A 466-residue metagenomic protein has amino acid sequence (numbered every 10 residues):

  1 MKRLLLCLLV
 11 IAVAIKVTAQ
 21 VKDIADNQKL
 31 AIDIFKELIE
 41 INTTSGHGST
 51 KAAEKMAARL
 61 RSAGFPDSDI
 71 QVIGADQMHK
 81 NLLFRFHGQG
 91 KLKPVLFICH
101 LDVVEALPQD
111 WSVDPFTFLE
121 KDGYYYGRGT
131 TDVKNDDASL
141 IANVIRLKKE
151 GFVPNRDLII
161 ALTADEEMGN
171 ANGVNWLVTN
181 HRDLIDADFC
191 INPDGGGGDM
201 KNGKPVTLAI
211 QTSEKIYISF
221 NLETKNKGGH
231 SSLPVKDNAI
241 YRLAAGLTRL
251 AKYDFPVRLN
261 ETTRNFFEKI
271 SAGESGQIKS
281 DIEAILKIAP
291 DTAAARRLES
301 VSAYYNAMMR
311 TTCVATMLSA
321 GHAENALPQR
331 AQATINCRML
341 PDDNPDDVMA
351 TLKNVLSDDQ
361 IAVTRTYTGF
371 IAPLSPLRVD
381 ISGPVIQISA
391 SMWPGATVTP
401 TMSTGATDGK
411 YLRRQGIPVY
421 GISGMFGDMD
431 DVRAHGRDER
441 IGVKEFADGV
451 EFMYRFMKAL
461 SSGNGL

Functional and structural regions predicted by a protein language model:
M1-K22: Bacterial Sec-dependent N-terminal signal peptides
Q20-R128, D137, K149-R156, I335: Acidic/His- and Gly-rich active-site-bordering loop/insert found across diverse amide/peptide-bond hydrolases
I24-I32, S45-A53, T130-V133, K236 (+5 more regions): Solvent-exposed, acidic/flexible segments
Q28-K36, T50-A53, A57, D137 (+10 more regions): Extracytoplasmic/secreted envelope proteins and their assembly/folding machinery, especially bacterial periplasmic
T44-G46, Q77, G88-K91, L101-E105 (+5 more regions): Solvent-exposed loop/turn segments at secondary-structure junctions within structured extracellular/periplasmic domains
T50, V95, A106-D110, N170-V174 (+4 more regions): Short, solvent-exposed loop/turn and secondary-structure capping segments
R59, G196-V206, I210-S213, Y217-Y454 (+1 more regions): Metal-dependent amide/peptide-bond hydrolase catalytic core, centered on the "pita-bread" metallohydrolase fold
Y124-Y125, T131-A209: Acidic/histidine-rich catalytic neighborhood of metal-dependent amide-processing enzymes
